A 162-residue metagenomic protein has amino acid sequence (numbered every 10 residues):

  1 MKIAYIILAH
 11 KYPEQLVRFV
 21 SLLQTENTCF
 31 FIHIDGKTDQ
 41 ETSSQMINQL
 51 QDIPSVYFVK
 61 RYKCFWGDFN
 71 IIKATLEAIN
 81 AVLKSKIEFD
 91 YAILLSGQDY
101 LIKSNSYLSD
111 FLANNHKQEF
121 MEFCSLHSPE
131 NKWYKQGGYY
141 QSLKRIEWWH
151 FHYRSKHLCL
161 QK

Functional and structural regions predicted by a protein language model:
M1-K162: ER/Golgi luminal nucleotide-sugar-dependent glycosyltransferases, focusing on the catalytic module
